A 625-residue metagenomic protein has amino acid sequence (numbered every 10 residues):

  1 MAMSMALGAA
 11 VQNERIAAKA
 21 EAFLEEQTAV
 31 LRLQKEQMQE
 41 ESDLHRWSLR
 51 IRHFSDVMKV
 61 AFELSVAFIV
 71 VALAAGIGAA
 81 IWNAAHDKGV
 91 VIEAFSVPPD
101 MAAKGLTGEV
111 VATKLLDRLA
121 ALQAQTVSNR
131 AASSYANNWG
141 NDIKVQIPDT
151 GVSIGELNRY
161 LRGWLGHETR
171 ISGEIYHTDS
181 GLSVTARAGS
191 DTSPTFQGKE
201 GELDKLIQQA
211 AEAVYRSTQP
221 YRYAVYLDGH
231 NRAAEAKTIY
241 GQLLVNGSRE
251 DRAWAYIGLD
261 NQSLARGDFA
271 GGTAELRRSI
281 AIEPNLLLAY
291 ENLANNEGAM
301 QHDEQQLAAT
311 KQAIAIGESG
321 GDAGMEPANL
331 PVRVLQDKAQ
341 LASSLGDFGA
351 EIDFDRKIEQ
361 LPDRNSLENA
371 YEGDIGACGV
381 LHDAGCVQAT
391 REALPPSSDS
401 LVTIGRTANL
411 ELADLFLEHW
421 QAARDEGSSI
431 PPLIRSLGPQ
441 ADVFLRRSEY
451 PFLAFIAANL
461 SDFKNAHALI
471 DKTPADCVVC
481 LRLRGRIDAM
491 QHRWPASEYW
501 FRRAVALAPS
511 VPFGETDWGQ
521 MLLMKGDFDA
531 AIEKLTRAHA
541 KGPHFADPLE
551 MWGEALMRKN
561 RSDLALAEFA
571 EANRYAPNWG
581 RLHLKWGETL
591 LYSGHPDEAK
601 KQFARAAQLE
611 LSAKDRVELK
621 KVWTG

Functional and structural regions predicted by a protein language model:
A2-A79, D179-S180, R187-A274: C-terminal/domain-edge helix-coil "capping" segments
A85-G181, G189: Short beta-strand->alpha-helix linker/helix-N-cap micro-motif that forms a surface specificity/interaction loop
T218, W254, L288, E326 (+9 more regions): Start-of-helix register in tetratricopeptide repeats
V225, N261, N295, Q340 (+8 more regions): Residue-level recognition of tetratricopeptide repeat
G229, A265, A299, S344 (+9 more regions): Register position in tetratricopeptide repeats
A236, G272, Q306, E351 (+7 more regions): Single-residue signature of alpha-solenoid repeat helices
N246-S248, I282, I316, L361 (+7 more regions): Structural marker of alpha-solenoid helical repeat scaffolds
G258, N292, D337, N409 (+6 more regions): Canonical tetratricopeptide repeat
